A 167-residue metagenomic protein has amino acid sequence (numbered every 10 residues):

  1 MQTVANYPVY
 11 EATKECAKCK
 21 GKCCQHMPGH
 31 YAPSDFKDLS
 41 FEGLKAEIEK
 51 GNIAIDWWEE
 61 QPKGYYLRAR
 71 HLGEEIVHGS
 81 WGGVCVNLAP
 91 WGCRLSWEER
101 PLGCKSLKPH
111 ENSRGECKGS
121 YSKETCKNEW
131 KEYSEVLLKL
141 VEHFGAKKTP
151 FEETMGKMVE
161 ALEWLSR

Functional and structural regions predicted by a protein language model:
M1-R167: Short loop/turn segments that flank or connect secondary-structure elements
